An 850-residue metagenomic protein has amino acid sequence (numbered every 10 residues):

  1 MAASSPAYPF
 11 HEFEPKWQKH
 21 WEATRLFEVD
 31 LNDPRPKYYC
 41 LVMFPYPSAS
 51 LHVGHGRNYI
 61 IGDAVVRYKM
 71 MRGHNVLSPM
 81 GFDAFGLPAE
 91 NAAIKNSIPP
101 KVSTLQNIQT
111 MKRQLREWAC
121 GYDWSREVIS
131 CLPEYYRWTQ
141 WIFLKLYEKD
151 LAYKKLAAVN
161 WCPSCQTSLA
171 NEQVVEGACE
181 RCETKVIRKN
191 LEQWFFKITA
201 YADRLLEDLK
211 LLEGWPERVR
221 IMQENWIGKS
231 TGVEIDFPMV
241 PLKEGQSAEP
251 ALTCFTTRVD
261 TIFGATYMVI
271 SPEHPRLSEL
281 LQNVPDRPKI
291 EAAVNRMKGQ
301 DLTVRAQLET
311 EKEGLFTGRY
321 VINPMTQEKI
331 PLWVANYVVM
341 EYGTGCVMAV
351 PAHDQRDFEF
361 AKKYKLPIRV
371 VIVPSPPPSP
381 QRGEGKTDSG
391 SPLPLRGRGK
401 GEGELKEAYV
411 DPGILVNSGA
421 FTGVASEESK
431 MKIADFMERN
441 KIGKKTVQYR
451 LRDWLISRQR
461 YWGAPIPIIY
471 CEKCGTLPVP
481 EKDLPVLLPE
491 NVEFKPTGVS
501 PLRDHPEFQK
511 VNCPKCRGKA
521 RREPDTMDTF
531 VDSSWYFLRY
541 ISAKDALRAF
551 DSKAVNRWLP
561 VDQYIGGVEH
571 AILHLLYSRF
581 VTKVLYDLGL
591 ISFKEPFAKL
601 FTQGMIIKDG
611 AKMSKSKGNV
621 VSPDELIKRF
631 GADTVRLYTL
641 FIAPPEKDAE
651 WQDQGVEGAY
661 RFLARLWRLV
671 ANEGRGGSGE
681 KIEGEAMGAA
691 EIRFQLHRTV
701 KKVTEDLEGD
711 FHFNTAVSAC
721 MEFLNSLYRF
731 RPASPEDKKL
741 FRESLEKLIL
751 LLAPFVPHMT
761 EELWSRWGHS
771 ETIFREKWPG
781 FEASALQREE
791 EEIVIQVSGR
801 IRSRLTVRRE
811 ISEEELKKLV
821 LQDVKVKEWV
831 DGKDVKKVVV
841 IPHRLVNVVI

Functional and structural regions predicted by a protein language model:
A2-L41, M70-P79, S103-T110, G214 (+2 more regions): Conserved oxyanion/phosphate-binding beta-strand-loop segments in alpha/beta enzyme cores
S4-Y8, S230-E234, V373, E404-D435 (+7 more regions): Long, charged, mostly alpha-helical binding arms that flank functional sites
A7, K16, H20-T24, I94-L252 (+8 more regions): Residue patterns forming the tRNA-binding/recognition surfaces of aminoacyl-tRNA synthetases and related DALR
F10-Q18, T139-V373, P501, N512 (+5 more regions): NTP-handling and nucleic-acid-processing catalytic cores
V29-I98, E127-I142, T256-T257, P324-D357 (+1 more regions): N-terminal catalytic cores of NTP/NDP-binding nucleotidyl/phosphoryl-transfer enzymes
R67-N75, K95-K101, E117-G121, E148-K154 (+17 more regions): Secondary-structure transition/capping motifs at alpha-helix termini and the adjoining loop/turn into the next element
D83, E148-N160, K445-C474, L576 (+5 more regions): Helix-rich, typically C-terminal accessory recognition domains appended to large enzymatic cores
E244-G245, R382-E384, R396-G401: Glycine-biased, low-complexity coil/linker segments
